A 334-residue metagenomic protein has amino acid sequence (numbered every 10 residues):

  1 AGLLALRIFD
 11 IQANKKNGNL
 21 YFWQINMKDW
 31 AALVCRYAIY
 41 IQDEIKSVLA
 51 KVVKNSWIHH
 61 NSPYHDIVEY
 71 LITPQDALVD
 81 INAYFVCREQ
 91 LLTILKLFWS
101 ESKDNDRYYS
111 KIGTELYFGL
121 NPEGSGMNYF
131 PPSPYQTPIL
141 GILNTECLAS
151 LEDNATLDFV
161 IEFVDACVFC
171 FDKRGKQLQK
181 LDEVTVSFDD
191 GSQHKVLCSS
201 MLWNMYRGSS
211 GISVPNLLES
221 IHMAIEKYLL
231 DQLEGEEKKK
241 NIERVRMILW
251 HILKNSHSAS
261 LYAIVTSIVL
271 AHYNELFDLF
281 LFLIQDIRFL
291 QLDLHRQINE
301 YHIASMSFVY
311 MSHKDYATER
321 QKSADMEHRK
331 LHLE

Functional and structural regions predicted by a protein language model:
A1-E334: Extended alpha-helical scaffold segments
